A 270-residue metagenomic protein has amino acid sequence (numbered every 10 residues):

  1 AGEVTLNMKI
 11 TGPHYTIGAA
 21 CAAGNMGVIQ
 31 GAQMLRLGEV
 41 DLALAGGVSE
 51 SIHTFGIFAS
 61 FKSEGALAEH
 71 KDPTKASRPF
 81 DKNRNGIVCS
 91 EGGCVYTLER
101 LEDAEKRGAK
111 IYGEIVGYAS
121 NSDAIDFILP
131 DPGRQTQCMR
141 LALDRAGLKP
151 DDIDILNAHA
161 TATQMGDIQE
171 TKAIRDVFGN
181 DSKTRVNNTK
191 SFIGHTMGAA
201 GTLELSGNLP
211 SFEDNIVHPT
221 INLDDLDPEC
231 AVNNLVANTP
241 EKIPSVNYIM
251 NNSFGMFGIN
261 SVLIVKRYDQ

Functional and structural regions predicted by a protein language model:
A1-Q30, S63-V88, T171-T202: Conserved catalytic cysteine-centered active-site region of acyl-thioester-dependent Claisen-condensing enzymes
V4, G24, G31, F61 (+6 more regions): Conserved small-residue
V4-M8, P13-V48, V88-A109, T196-V217 (+1 more regions): Active-site-proximal alpha-helical scaffold in enzymes
H14-A19, V40-S49, K110-Y118, D151-A158 (+3 more regions): Beta-strand segments within the central parallel beta-sheet cores of soluble alpha/beta enzyme folds
A20, T161-T163, F192-G198, S253-N260: Glycine-rich phosphate/pyrophosphate-binding beta-alpha loops
E50-S77, S120-Q137, T161-I174, A199 (+1 more regions): Active-site-adjacent elements of ketosynthase-type condensing enzymes
D72-A146, D154-I155, Y268-Q270: Condensing-enzyme catalytic core mediating Claisen C-C bond formation in acyl metabolism
A146-D152, S182, A231-Q270: Flexible, low-complexity linker/loop segments at domain and module junctions
